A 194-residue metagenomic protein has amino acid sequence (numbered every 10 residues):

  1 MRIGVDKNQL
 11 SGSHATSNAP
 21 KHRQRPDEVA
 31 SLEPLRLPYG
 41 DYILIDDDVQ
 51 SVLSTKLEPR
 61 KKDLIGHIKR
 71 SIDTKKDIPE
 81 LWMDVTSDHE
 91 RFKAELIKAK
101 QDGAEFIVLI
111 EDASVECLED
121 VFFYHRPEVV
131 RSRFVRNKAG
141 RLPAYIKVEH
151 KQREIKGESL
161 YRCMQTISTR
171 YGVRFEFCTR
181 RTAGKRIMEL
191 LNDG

Functional and structural regions predicted by a protein language model:
M1-H67, E80-G194: Non-catalytic C-terminal interaction segments of nucleic acid-processing enzymes
R70-K76: Conserved catalytic cores of phosphodiester-cleaving nucleases, focusing on short active-site segments
